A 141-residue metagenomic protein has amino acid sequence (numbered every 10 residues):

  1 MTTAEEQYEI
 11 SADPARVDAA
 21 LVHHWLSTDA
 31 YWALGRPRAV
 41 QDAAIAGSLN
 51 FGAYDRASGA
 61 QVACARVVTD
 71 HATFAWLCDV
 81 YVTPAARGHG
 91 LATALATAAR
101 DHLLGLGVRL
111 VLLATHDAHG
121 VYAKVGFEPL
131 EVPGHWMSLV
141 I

Functional and structural regions predicted by a protein language model:
M1-R36, Y54: Short amphipathic alpha-helix that is part of the acyltransferase structural core
V17, A72, D117-G120: Short alpha-helical
A39-A57, V62-Y81: A conserved beta-strand-loop-helix scaffold within acyl/acetyltransferase catalytic domains
A86-L95: Conserved acetyl-CoA pyrophosphate-binding loop and the N-cap/start of the following alpha-helix in GNAT-like
T93, G105-I141: Conserved active-site alpha-helix within GNAT-family acetyltransferase domains
